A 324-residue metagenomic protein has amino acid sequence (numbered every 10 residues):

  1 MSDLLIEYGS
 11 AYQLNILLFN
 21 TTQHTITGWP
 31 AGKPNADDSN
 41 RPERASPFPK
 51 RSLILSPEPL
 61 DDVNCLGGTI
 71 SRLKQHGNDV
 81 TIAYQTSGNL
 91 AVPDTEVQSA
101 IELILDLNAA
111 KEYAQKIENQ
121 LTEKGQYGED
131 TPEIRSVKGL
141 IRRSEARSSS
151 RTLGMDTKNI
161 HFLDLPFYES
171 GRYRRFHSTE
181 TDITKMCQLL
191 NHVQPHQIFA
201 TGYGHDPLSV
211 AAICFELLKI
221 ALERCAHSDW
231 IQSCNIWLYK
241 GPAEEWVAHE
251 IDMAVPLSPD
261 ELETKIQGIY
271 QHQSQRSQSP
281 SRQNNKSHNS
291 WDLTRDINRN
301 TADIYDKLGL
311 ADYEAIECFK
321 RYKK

Functional and structural regions predicted by a protein language model:
M1-Q232, Q267-Q271, S287-H288, D292-D296 (+2 more regions): Active-site beta-strand->loop->alpha-helix modules in alpha/beta enzyme cores, enriched in Gly/His/Asp(Glu)
P57, Y84, G241, P256-P259: Conserved residues at beta->alpha junctions
L163, Y239, V255: Hydrophobic residues at beta-strand termini and immediately following loops that shape nucleotide-binding pockets
E223-I251: Short, flexible loop segments at boundaries between secondary-structure elements
A243-D303: A conserved mid-domain beta-alpha-beta active-site/ligand-binding segment of alpha/beta enzyme cores
